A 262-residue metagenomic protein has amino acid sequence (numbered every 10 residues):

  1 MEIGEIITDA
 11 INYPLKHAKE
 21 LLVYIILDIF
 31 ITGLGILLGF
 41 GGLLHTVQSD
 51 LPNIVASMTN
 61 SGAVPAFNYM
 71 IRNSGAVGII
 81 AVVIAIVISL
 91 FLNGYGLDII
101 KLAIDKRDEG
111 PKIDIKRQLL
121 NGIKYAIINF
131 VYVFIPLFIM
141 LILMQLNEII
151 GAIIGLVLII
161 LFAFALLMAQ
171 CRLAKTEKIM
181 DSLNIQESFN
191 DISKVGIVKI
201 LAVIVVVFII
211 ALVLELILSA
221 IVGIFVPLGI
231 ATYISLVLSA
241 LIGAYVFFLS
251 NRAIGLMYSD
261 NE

Functional and structural regions predicted by a protein language model:
E2-I31, I113-F138, F164-L216, N251-R252 (+1 more regions): Interfacial aromatic "cap" segments that immediately flank transmembrane helices in multipass membrane proteins
I6, H45-D50, I99, P111 (+7 more regions): Generic hydrophobic/packing signal
I7, K19-I104, Y125-F138: Short, small/hydrophobic-residue-rich motifs at membrane-helix boundaries and re-entrant hairpins of integral membrane
Y13-L15, F67-S74, P111-K112, F189-V195 (+2 more regions): Helix-boundary and loop/linker segments of multi-pass membrane transporters
L43, M140, M144, E215-S219 (+1 more regions): Juxtamembrane/transmembrane-helix interface segments of polytopic membrane transporters
A76-D105, Q145-S182, L212, V222 (+1 more regions): Selective recognition of hydrophobic, aromatic-rich stretches within alpha-helical transmembrane segments of polytopic
D105-I113: A cross-kingdom feature marking solvent-exposed beta-strand/loop segments within repeated, beta-rich binding/scaffold
